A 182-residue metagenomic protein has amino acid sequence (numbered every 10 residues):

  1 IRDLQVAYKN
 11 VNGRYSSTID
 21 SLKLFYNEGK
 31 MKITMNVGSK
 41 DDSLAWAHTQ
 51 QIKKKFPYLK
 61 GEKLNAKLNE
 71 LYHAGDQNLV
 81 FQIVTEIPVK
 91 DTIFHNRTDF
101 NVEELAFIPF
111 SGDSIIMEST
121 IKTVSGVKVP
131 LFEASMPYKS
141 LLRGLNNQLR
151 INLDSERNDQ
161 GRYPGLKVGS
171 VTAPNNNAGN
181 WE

Functional and structural regions predicted by a protein language model:
I1-N12: N-terminal alpha-helical signal peptides/signal-anchor transmembrane segments
R14-E182: Low-complexity, acidic interaction segments enriched in glycine
